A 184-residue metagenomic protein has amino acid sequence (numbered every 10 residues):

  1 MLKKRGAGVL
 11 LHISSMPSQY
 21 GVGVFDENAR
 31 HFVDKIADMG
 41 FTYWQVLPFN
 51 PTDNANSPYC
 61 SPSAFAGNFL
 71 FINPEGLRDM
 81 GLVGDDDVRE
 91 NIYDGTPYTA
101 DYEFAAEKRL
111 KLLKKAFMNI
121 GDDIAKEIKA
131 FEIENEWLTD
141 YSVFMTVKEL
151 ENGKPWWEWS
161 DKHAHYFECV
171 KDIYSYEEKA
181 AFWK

Functional and structural regions predicted by a protein language model:
L2-K184: Acidic/aromatic-lined carbohydrate-recognition and catalytic surfaces of CAZymes acting on diverse glycans
